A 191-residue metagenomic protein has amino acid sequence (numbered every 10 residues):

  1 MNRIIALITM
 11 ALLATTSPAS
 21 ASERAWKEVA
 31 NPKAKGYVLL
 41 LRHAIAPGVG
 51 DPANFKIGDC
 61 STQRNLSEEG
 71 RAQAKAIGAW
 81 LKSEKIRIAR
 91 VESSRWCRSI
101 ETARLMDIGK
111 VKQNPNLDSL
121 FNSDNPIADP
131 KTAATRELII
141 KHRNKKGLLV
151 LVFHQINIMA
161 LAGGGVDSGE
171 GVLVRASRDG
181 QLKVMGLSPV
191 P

Functional and structural regions predicted by a protein language model:
M1-L7: Bacterial N-terminal signal peptides that target proteins for export
L7-T15: Bacterial N-terminal signal peptides
S17-A21: Sec/Tat signal peptide C-region and signal peptidase I cleavage site
S22-N116, L120-S123, K131, G164-P191: Active-site-proximal alpha-helix that buttresses catalytic centers in soluble enzyme cores
G36-V38, G147-F153: Generic beta-sheet signal
A133-R143: A short, acidic, amphipathic alpha-helical segment used as a generic capping/interface helix at domain edges
K141-K146, R178: A short, structured loop/turn motif at beta-sheet edges
